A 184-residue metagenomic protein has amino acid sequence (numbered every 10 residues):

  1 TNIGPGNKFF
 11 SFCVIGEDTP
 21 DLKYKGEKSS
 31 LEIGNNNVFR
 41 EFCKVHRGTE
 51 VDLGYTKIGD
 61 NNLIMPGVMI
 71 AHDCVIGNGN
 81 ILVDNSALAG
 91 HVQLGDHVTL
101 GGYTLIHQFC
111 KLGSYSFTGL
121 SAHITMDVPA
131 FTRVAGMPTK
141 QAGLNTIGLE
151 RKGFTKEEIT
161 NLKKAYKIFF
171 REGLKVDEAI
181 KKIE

Functional and structural regions predicted by a protein language model:
T1-K140: Structural signal for interior beta-strand "rungs" in well-ordered beta-sheet cores of soluble enzyme domains
G6, F12, K23-Y24, K28-S30 (+3 more regions): Terminal amphipathic alpha-helical/low-complexity segments used for targeting or macromolecular assembly
